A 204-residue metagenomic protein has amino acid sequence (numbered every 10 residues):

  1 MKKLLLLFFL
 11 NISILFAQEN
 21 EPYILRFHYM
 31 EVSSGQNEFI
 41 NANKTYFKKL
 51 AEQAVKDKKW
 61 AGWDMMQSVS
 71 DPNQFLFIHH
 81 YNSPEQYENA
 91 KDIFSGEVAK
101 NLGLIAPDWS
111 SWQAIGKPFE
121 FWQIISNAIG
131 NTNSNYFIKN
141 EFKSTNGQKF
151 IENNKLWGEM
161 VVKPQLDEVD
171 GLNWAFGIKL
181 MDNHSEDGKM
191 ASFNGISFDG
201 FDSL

Functional and structural regions predicted by a protein language model:
K3-A17: Sec-dependent N-terminal signal peptides
A17-L204: Short S/T/G/P-rich N-terminal loop/turn motif that feeds into the first structured element of a domain
